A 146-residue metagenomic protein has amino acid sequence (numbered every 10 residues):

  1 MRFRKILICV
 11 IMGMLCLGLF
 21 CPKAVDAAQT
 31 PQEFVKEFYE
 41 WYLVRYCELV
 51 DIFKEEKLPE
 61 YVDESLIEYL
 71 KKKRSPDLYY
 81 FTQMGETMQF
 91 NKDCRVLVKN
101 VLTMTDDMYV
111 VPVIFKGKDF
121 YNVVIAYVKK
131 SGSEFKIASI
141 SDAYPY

Functional and structural regions predicted by a protein language model:
M1-V10: Bacterial N-terminal signal peptides that target proteins for export
C9-G18: Bacterial N-terminal signal peptides
A24-A27: Boundary at the C-terminal end of the N-terminal hydrophobic targeting segment
Q29-Y46: Short, aromatic-enriched amphipathic alpha-helices that serve as compact interaction elements
F34, C47-S75: Short, well-ordered alpha-helical segments enriched in acidic and aromatic residues
F38, L58, F135: Hydrophobic pocket/interface hotspot
D63, I67-K118: Surface-exposed, charged secondary-structure patches
Y121-Y146: Short beta-strand edge/turn micro-motifs at domain boundaries
